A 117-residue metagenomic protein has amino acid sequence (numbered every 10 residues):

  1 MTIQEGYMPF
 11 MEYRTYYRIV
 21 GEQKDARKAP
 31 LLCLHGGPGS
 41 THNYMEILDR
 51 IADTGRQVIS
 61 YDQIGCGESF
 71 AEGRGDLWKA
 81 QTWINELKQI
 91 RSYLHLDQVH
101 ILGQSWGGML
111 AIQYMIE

Functional and structural regions predicted by a protein language model:
M1-R14: N-terminal cap/lid segment of alpha/beta-hydrolase-fold proteins
Y7, Y16-Y17, L32, I59 (+2 more regions): Residue-level detection of beta-strand scaffold positions
Y13-A71: Conserved HGGG/HGGXW glycine-rich cap/lid loop of the alpha/beta-hydrolase fold
E46, N85-E86, L110: Short Gly/charged-rich anion-binding patches and loops
T54, Y93-L94, E117: Alpha-helix C-cap/termination motif
Q63-Q104: Active-site loop/oxyanion-hole signature of alpha/beta-hydrolase fold enzymes
D97-E117: Conserved hydrolase catalytic core segment
